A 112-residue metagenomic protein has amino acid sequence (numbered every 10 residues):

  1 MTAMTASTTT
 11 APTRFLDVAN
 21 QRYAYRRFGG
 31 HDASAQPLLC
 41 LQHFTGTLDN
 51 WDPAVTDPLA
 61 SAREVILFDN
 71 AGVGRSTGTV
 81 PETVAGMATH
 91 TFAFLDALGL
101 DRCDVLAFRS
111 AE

Functional and structural regions predicted by a protein language model:
M1-T5, L59-S61: Compositionally biased, low-complexity segments enriched in small residues
A3-A6, G29-G30, S110-E112: Amphipathic repeat-derived elements
A3-R22: N-terminal cap/lid segment of alpha/beta-hydrolase-fold proteins
A11, N50, A54, G86-A93: Alpha-helical elements of Rossmann-like donor-binding domains used by nucleotide-donor carbohydrate transfer enzymes
T13, V18, T45, S76 (+1 more regions): Ser/Thr-centric signal marking residues that sit in or immediately flank functional binding/regulatory motifs
F15-A19, L39-F44, L98, S110: Conserved long hydrophobic alpha-helices within structured protein cores
Q21-T77: Conserved HGGG/HGGXW glycine-rich cap/lid loop of the alpha/beta-hydrolase fold
I66-L67, A71-S110: Active-site loop/oxyanion-hole signature of alpha/beta-hydrolase fold enzymes
